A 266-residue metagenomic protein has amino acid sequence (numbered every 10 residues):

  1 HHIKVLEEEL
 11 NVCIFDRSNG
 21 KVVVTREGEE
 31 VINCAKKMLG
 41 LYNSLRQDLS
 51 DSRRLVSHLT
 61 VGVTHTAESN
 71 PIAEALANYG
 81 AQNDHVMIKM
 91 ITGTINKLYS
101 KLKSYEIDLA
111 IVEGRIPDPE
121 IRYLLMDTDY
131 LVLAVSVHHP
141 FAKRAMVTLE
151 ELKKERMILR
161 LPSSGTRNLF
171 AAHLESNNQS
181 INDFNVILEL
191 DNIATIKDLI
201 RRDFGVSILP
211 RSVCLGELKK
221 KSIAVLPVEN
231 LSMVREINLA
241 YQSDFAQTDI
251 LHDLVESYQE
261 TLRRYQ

Functional and structural regions predicted by a protein language model:
V5-V24: A short LG(V/I)-centered, amphipathic sequence patch enriched for acidic residue(s) preceding the LG motif
E9-L10, V31-R53, L254, Y258 (+1 more regions): Alpha-helical linker/hinge and terminal dimerization helices associated with HTH transcriptional regulators
V56-P119, L190: Central regulatory/effector-binding core of bacterial HTH transcription factors
P71, F204, A224-Q266: A late-sequence structural motif
T94-Y99, K103-I107, V112-E113, E175-I223: Hydrophobic hinge/microswitch elements
E120-L131, V135-I158, P162: Flexible hinge/capping segments at coil-to-helix
R122-V132, C214, K219-M233: Short beta-strand->loop
M157-N178, Q247-T248, V255, Y265-Q266: Secondary-structure junction motif
